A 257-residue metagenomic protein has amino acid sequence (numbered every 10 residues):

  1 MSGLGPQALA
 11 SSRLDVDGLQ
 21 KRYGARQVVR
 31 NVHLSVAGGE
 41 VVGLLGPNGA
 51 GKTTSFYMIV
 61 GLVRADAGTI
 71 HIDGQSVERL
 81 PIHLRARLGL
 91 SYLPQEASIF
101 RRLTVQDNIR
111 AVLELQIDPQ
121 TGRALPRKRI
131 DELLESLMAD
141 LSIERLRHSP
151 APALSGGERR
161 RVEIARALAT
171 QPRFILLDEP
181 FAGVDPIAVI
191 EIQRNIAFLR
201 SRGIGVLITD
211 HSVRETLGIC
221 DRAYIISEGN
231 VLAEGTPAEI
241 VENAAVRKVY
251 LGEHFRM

Functional and structural regions predicted by a protein language model:
L45-P47: The feature captures the beta-strand-to-loop junction immediately N-terminal to the Walker
S76-A97, R123-D131, P237-A245: ABC ATPase NBD coupling module
R123-L146, R194-A197: Conserved ABC ATPase "signature" region
P150-L154, E158: Conserved ABC ATPase signature
Q171: Conserved catalytic motifs of ABC-family nucleotide-binding domains
I175-E179: Catalytic Walker B motif of ABC-type/P-loop ATPase nucleotide-binding domains
